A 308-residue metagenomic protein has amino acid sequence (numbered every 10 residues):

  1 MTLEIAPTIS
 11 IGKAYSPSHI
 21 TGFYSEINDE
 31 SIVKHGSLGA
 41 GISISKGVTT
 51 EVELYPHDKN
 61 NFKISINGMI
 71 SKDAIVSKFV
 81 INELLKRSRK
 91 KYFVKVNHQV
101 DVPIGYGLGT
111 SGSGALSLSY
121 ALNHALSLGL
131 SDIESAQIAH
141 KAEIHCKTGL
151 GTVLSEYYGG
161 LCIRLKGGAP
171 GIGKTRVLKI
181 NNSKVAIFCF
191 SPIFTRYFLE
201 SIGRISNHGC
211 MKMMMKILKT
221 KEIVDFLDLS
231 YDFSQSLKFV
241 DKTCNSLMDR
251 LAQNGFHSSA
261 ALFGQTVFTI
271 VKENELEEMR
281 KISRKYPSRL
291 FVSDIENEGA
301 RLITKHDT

Functional and structural regions predicted by a protein language model:
M1-I104, D294-G299, T304-T308: ATP-binding N-lobe of GHMP and related small-molecule kinases
P7-T8, N28, K34-L38, T148-G149 (+1 more regions): Glycine-rich, charged/polar anion/phosphate-binding loops that engage phosphate groups from diverse ligands
K13-S16, I172-T308: C-terminal nucleotide
N82, S117-H124, D232-Q235: Short glycine/serine- and small hydrophobic-enriched flexible loop segments
K90-V102, Q137-I144, T243-A252: Short, hydrophobic/aliphatic alpha-helical segments
L108-D132: DPxDG-like acidic metal-binding loop motif
D132-R176: Alpha/beta catalytic cores of group-transfer enzymes, especially the acyltransferase/condensing modules of polyketide
